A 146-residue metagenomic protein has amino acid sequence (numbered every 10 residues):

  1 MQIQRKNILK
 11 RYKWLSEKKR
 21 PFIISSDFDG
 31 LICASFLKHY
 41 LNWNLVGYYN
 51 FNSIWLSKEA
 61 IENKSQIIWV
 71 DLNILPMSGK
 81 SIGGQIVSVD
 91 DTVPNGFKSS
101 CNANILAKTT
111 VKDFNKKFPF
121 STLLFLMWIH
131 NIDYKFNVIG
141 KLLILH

Functional and structural regions predicted by a protein language model:
M1-H146: Replace "Mg2+/Mn2+-dependent" with "divalent metal-dependent
